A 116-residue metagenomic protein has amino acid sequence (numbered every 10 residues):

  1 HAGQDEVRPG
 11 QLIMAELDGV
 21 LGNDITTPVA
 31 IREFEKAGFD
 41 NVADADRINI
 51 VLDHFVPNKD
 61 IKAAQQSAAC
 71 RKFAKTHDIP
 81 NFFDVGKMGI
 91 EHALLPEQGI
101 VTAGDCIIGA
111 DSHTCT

Functional and structural regions predicted by a protein language model:
H1-T116: Fe-S-dependent hydro-lyases/dehydratases of central metabolism
